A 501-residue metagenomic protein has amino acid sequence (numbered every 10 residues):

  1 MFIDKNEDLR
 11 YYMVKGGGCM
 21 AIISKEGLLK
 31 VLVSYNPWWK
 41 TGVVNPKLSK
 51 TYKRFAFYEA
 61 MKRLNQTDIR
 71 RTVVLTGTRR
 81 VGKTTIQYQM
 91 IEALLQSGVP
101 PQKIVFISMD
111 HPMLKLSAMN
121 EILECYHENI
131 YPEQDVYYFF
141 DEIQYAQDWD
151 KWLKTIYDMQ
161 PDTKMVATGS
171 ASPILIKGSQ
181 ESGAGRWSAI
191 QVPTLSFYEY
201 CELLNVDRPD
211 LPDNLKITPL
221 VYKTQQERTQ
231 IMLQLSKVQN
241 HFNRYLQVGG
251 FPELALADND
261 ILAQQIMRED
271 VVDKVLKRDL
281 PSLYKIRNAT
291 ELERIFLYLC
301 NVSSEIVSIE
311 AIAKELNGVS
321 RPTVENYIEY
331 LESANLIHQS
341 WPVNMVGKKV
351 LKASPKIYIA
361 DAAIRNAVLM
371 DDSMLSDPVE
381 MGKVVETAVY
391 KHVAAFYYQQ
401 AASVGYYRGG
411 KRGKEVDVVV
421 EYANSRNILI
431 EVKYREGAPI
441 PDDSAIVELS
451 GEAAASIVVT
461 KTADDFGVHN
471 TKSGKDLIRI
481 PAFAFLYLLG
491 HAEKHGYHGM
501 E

Functional and structural regions predicted by a protein language model:
M1-K50, D68-R71, T76, R80 (+4 more regions): A cross-kingdom feature that marks ATP-driven nucleic-acid transaction machinery
D8, V14-G17, A21-N45, D207-S373 (+2 more regions): Interdomain hinge/linker elements that couple catalytic modules in large macromolecular machines
K47-T67: Pre-Walker A adenine-sensing motif
V105-E133: Short glycine-rich substrate-engagement loop in P-loop NTPases that contacts/grips substrate
Y131-W149: Conserved P-loop NTPase "ATPase switch" module shared by AAA+ and STAND
Q144-V166: Conserved Walker B catalytic segment
K164-S170, Q191: Structural recognition of the conserved hydrophobic beta-strand(s) that form the central parallel beta-sheet of P-loop
P173-A189, C201-V206: Short regulatory helix/loop adjacent to the ATP-binding pocket of P-loop NTPases
